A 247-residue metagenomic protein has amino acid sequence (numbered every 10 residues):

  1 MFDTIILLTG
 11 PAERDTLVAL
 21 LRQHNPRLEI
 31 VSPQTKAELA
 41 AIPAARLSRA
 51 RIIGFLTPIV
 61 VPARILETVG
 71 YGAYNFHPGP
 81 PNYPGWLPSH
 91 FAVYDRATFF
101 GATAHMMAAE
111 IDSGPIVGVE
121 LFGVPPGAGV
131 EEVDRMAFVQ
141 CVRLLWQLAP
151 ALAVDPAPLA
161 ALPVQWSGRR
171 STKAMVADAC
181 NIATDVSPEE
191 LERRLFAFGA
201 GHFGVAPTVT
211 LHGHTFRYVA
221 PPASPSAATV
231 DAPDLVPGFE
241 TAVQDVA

Functional and structural regions predicted by a protein language model:
M1-A247: One-carbon transfer enzymes
